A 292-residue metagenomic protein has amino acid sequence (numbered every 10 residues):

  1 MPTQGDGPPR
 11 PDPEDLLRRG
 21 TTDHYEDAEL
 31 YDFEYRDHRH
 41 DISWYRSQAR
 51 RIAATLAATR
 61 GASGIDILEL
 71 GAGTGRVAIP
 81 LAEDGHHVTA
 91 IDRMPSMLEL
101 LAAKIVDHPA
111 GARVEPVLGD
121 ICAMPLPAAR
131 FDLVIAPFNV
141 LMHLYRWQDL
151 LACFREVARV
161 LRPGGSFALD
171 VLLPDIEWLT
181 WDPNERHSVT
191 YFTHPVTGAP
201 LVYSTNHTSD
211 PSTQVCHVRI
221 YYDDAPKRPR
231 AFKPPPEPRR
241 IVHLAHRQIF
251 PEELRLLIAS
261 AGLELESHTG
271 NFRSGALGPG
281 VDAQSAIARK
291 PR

Functional and structural regions predicted by a protein language model:
P2-D66: Conserved class I S-adenosyl-L-methionine
G71-G73: Class I SAM-dependent methyltransferase "Motif I" SAM/SAH-binding loop
G75-A123: Class I SAM-dependent methyltransferase SAM/SAH-binding core
C122-L133: A short acidic, Gly/Pro-enriched loop at the edge of an enzyme's catalytic core that lines a small-molecule cofactor
L151-P163: A short glycine-rich, Lys/Arg-flanked "PGG" loop and its adjoining helix->strand segment in the class I
G164-V171: Conserved beta-strand signature within the Rossmann-like core of class I S-adenosyl-L-methionine
V171-R255: SAM-dependent methyltransferase
A245-R292: C-terminal lobe and adjacent flexible extensions of AdoMet/dcAdoMet transferase-like proteins
